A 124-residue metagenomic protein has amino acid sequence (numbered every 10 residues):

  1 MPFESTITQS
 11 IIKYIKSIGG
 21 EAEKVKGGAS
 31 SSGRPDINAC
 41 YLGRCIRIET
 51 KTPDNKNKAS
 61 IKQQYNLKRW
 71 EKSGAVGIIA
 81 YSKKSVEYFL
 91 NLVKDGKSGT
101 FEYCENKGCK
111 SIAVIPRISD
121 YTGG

Functional and structural regions predicted by a protein language model:
M1-G124: Catalytic phosphate/metal-binding cores of nucleic-acid and nucleotide-processing enzymes, i.e., regions that mediate
